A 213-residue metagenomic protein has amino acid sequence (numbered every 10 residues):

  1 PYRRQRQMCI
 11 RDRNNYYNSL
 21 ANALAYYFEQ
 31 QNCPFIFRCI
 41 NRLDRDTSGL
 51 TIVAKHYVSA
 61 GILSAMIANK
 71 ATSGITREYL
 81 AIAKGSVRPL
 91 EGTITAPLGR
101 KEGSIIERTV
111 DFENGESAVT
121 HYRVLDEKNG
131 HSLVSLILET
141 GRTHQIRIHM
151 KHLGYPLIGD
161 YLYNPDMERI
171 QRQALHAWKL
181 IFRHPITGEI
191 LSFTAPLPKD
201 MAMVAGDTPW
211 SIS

Functional and structural regions predicted by a protein language model:
P1-I10: Single conserved hydrophobic/aromatic residue that forms the stacking wall/gate of nucleotide- or nucleobase-binding
Q7, Y57-S59, G85-P89, T140: Conserved nucleotide-binding/hydrolysis micro-motifs of P-loop NTPases
Y16-C33: Internal amphipathic helical hairpin motif
A25, E29, S64-A71, G99: Signal for well-folded cores of large energy- and translation-related assemblies
C33-S64, A96-L153, A177-S213: The conserved catalytic core of RNA pseudouridine synthases
N69-T76, H152-L153: A common structural junction motif
T76-R88: Central beta-strand plus flanking loop segment that forms part of the substrate or channel wall within the catalytic
I158-I186: RNA substrate-recognition surfaces in RNA-acting enzymes
